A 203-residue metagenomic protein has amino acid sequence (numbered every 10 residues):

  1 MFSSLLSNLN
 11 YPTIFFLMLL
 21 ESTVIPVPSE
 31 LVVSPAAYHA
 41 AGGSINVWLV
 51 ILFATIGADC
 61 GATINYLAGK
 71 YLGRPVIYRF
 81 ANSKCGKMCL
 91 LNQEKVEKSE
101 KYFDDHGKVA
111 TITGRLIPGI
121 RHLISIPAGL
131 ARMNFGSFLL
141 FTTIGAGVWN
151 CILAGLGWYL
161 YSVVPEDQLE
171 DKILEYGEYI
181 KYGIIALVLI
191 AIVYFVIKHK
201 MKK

Functional and structural regions predicted by a protein language model:
M1-F16, G42-H122, I126, L130-M133 (+2 more regions): Membrane-interfacial helix-loop-helix
F15-V33, G114: Transmembrane alpha-helix interface/packing and boundary motifs in multi-pass membrane proteins, characterized by
S22, T55, R115-L116, A146-N150: Residue-level hotspots within the lipid-embedded alpha helices of multi-pass solute transporters
V24, C60-I64, I144-I152: Membrane-embedded alpha-helical segments of transport systems, primarily multispan ion/solute transporters
S34, Y38, Y66, K70 (+3 more regions): Transmembrane alpha-helix boundary and packing residues in multipass membrane permease domains and related
N82, G86, I144-Y159: Juxtamembrane non-transmembrane "cap" segments at the membrane-aqueous interface of multi-pass membrane proteins
M133-T143, G147: Extracytoplasmic/lumenal ectodomains and periplasmic regions of secretory and membrane proteins
